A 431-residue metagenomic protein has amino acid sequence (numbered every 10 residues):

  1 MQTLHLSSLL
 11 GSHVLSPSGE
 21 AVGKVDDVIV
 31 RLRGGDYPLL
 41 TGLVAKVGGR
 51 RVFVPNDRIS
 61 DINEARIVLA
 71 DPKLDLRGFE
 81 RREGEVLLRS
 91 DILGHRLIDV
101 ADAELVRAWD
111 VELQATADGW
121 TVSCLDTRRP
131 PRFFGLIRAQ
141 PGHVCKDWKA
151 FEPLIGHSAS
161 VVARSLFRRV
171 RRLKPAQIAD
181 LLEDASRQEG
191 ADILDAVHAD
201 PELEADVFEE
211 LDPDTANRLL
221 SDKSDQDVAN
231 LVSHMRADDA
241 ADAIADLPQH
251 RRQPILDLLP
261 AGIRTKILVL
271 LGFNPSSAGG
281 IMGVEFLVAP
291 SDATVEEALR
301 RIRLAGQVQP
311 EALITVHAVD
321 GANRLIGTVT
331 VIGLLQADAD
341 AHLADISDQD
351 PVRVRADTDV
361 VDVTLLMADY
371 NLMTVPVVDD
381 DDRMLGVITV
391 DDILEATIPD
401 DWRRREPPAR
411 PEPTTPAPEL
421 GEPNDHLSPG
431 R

Functional and structural regions predicted by a protein language model:
M1-L10: Terminal domain-initiation and capping elements
Q2, P17-E20, D26-A65, D118 (+1 more regions): Basic, polyanion-binding surface patches
S7, A21, G35-D36, A103-E104 (+1 more regions): Edge/loop elements at the starts and ends of beta-strands within beta-rich repeat scaffolds
L9-S18, V44-G48, D91-V100: Short aromatic-glycine motifs in intrinsically disordered, low-complexity regions
H13-S16, E20-V25, A103-V106, D110-V111: Short coil/turn motifs at helix boundaries and re-entrant loops, enriched in small/polar and proline residues
G49, P55-D71, D75-D99, E104-R431: Hydrophobic packing positions in regular secondary-structure scaffolds
